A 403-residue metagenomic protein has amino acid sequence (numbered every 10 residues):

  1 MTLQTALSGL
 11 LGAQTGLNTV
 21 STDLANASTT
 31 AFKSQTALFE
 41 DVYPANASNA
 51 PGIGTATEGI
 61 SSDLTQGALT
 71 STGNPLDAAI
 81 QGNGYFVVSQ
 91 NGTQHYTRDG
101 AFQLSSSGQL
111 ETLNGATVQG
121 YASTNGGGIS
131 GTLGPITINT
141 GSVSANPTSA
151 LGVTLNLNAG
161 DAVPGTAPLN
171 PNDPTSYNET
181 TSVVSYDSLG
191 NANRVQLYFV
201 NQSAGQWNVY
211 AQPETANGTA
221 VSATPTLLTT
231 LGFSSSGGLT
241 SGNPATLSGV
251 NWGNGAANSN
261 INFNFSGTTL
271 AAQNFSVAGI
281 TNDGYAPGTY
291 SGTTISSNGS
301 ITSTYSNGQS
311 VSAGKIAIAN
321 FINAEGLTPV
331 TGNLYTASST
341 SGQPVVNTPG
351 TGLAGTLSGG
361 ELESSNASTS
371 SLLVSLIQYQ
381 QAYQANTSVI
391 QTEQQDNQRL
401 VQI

Functional and structural regions predicted by a protein language model:
M1-S8: Export/targeting segments at the very N-terminus of extracytoplasmic proteins
L10, Q14-L17, L24, L376 (+2 more regions): Hydrophobic a/d positions of heptad-repeat alpha-helices that form coiled-coil
T22, N26-S368, L372-A382: Small/polar low-complexity and glycine-rich loop motifs
D396-I403: Structured functional modules or segments
